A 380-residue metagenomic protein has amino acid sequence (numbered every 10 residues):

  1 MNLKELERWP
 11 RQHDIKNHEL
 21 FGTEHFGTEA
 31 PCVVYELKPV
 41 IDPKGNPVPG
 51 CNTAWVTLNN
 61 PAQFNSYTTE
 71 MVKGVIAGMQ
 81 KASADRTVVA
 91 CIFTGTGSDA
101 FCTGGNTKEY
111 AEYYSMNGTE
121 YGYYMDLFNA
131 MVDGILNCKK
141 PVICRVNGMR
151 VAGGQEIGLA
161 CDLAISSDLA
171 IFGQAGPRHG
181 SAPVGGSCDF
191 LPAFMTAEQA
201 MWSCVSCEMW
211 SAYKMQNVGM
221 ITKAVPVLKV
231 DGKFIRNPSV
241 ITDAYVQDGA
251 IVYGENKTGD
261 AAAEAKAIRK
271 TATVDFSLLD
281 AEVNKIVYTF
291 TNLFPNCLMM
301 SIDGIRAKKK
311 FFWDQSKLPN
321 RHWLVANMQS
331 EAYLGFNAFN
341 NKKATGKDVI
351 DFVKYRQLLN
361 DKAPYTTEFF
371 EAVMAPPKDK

Functional and structural regions predicted by a protein language model:
M1-N52, R86, S98, S211-Y213 (+1 more regions): C-terminal alpha-helix plus adjacent terminal tail
E5-G27, G95-M131, R150, R178-G180 (+1 more regions): Glycine- (often His-adjacent) and acidic-residue-rich active-site loop that binds/positions the CoA thioester
P49-N59, K73-M116, D133-C144, L163 (+2 more regions): A structural preference for short, pocket-lining loop segments at secondary-structure junctions
V56, V75, F93, I157-G158 (+3 more regions): Hydrophobic alpha-helical segments that mediate membrane insertion or helix-helix packing
F64-Y67: Short amphipathic alpha-helices within nucleic acid-binding modules
M71-V75, Y124-L127, L279-E282: Hydrophobic alpha-helical membrane-association signature
G134-P295: Crotonase-fold acyl-CoA enzyme core
